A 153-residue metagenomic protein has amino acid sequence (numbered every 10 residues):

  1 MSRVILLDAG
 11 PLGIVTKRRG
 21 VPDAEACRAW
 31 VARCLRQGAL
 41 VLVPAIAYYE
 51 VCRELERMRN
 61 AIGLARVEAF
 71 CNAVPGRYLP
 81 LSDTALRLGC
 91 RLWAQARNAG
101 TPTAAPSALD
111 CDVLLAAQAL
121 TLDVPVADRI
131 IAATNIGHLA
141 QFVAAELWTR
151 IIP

Functional and structural regions predicted by a protein language model:
M1-V43, L55-C71: Short, well-structured N-terminal submotif of metal-dependent ribonuclease cores
L7, V43, P80, D110 (+1 more regions): Short beta-strand scaffold positions
L12, Y48-V51, L139: A generic structural signal for short hydrophobic patches within well-formed alpha-helices
R33-Q37, A96-T101, L120-D128, A144-E146: Alpha-helix termini
A39, G76, R129: Short, conserved active-site loop motifs that form the nucleotide-linked donor/cofactor pocket
V51, S107-R129: Acidic, metal-associated active-site segment
P75-A104: Acidic catalytic patch
L147-P153: Short hydrophobic/aromatic-enriched beta-strand-loop microsegments
